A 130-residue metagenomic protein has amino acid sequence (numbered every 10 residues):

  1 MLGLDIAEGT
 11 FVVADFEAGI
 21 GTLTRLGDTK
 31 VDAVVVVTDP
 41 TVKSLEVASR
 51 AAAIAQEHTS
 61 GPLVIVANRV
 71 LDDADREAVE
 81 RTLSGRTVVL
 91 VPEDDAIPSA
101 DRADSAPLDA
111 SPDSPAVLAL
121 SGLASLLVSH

Functional and structural regions predicted by a protein language model:
L2-E93, S99: Conserved catalytic-core segment of NTP-binding enzymes
D101-L118: C-terminal boundary of histidine-terminating zinc-finger modules
A119-H130: C-terminal alpha-helix
